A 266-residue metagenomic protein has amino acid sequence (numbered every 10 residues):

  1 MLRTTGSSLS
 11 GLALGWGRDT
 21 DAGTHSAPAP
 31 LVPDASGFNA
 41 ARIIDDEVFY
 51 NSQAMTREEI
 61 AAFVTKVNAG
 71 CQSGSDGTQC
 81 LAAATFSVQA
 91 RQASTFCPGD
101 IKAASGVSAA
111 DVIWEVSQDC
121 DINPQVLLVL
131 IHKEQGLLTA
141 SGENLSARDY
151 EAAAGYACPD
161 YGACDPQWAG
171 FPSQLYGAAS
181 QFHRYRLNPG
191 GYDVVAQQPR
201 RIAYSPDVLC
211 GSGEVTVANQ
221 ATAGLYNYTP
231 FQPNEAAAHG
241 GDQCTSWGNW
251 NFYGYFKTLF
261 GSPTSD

Functional and structural regions predicted by a protein language model:
M1-A22: Proteolytic cleavage junctions
G6-S8, E134, D160: Short, flexible loop/turn elements at secondary-structure junctions
A22-G70, A157-D266: Non-catalytic cell-wall polysaccharide-engagement segments
V48-Q135: Export/targeting segments at the very N-terminus of extracytoplasmic proteins
Q53, K102-A110, D119-P124, S146-D149 (+2 more regions): Solvent-exposed, acidic/flexible segments
C97-D100, L137-A169: Substrate-binding clefts and substrate-entry loops adjacent to catalytic sites of polymer-processing enzymes acting on
Q125-L128, T139-N144, G191: Short, solvent-exposed secondary-structure capping/transition elements
V126-H132, G155, Q174-G177: Structural recognition of the beta-strand scaffold that forms the well-ordered cores of secreted hydrolase catalytic
